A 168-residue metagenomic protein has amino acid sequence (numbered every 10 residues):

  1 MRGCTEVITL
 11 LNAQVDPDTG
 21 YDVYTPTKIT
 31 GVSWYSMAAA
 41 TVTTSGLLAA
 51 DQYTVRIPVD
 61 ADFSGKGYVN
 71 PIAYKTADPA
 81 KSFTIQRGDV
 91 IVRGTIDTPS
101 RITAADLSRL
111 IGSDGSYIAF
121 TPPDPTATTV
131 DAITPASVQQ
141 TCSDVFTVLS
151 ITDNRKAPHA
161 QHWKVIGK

Functional and structural regions predicted by a protein language model:
M1-G20: Polar/acidic, low-complexity leader/linker segments enriched in S/T/G and N/D
D22-K168: Short, conserved turn/kink motifs that form compact alpha/beta structural patches or helix kinks used as
